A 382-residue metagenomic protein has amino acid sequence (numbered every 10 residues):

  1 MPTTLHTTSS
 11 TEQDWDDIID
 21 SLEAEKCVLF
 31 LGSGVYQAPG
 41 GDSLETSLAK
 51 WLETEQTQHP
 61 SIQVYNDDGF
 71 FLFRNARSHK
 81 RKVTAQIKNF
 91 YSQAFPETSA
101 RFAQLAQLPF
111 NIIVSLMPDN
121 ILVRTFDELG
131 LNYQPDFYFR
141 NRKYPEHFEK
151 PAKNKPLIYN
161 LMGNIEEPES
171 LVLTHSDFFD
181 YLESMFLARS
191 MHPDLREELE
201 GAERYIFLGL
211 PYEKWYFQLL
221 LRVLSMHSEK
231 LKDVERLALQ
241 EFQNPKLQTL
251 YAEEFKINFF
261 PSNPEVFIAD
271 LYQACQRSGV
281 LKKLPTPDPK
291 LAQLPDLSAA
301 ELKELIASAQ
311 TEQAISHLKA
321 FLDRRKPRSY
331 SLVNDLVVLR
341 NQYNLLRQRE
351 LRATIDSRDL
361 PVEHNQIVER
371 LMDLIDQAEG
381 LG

Functional and structural regions predicted by a protein language model:
M1-A106, N111-V114, D119-L122, N132 (+2 more regions): Gly/serine-rich nucleotide phosphate-binding loop at the start of the catalytic core of nucleotide/ADP-ribose-handling
M1-L29, V35-P39, A100, L129-L131 (+2 more regions): SIR2/sirtuin-family catalytic core signature
Y133-E200: Active-site gating loop/helix substructures
E301-L302: Conserved small-residue packing positions in alpha-helical repeats and bundles
I306-A307: Hydrophobic/aromatic side-chain positions at a characteristic register within alpha-helices of tetratricopeptide repeats
Q313-R349: Short, charge-rich amphipathic alpha-helical segments embedded in non-transmembrane helical bundles/solenoids
R347-G382: Death-fold interaction domains
